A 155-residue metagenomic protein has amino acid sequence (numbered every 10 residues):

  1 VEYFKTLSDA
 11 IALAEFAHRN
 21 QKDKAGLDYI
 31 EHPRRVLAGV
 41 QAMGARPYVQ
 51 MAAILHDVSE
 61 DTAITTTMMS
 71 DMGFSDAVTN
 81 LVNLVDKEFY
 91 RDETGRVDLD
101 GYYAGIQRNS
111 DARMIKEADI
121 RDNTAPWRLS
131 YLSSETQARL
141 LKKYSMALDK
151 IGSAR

Functional and structural regions predicted by a protein language model:
V1-R155: Active-site helical microenvironments for divalent-metal-assisted chemistry
